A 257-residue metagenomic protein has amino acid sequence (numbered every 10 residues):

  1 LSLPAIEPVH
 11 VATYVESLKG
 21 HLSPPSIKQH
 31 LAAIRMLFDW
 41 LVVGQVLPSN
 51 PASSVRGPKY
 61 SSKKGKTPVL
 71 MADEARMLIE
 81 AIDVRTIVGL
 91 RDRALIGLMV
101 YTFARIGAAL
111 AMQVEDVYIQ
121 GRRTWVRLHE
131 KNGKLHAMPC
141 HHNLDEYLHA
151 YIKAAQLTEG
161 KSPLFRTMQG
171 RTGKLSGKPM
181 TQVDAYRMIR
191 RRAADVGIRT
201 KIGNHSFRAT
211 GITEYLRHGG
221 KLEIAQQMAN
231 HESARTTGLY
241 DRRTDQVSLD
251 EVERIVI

Functional and structural regions predicted by a protein language model:
L1-I257: Conserved catalytic core of the tyrosine transesterase superfamily
